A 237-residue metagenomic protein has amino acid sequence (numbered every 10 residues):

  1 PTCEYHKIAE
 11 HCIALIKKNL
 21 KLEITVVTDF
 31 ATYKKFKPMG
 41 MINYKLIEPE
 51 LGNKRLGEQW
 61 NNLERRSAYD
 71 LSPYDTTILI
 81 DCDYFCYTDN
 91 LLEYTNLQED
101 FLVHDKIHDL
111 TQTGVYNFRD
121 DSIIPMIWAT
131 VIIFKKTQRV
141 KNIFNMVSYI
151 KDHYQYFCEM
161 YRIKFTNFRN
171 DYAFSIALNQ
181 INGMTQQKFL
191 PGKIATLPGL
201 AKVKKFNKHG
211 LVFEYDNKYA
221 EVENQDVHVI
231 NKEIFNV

Functional and structural regions predicted by a protein language model:
P1-V237: Glycosyltransferase catalytic domains, chiefly GT-A lineage
